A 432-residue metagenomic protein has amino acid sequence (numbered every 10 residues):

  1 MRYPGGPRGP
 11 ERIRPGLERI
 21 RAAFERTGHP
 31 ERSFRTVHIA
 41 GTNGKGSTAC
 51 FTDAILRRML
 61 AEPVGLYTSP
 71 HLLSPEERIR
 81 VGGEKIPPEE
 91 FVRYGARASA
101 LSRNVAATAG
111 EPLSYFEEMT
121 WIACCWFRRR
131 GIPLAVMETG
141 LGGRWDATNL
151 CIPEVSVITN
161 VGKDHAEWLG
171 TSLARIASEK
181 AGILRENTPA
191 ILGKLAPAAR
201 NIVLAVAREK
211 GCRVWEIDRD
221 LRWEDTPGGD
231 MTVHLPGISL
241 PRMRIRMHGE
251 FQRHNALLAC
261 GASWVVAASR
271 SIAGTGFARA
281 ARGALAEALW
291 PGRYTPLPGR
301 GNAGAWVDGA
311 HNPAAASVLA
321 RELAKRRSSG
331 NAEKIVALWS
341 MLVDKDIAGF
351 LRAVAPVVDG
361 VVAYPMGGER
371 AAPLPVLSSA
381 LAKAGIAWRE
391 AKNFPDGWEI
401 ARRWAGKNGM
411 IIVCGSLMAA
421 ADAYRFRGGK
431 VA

Functional and structural regions predicted by a protein language model:
R8-I13, L17, A22-R32, R58-C151 (+2 more regions): ATP-dependent carboxylate-amine ligase catalytic core
V37-G41: Hydrophobic anchor at the beta1->P-loop junction of P-loop NTPases
S47-F51: Hydrophobic positions on the alpha1 helix immediately C-terminal to the Walker A/P-loop
T52, R144-E154, Y424-R427: Short Gly/Thr/Asp-enriched flexible loops that form oxyanion-binding sites at enzyme active sites
Y67, P189-K194, V336-L338, D359-G367: Short internal beta-strands
V105-A107, R130-E138, P153-M243, A256-R279: Acidic, Mg2+-coordinating active-site environments of NTP-dependent enzymes
L134-T139, D146-N149, P153-V157, V161-H165 (+2 more regions): Nucleotide phosphate-binding/pyrophosphate-handling subdomain across enzymes that bind or process nucleotide phosphates
A196-G211, W215, T226, G304-V307 (+2 more regions): C-terminal helical cap/extension that packs against the catalytic core of soluble nucleotide-cofactor enzymes
